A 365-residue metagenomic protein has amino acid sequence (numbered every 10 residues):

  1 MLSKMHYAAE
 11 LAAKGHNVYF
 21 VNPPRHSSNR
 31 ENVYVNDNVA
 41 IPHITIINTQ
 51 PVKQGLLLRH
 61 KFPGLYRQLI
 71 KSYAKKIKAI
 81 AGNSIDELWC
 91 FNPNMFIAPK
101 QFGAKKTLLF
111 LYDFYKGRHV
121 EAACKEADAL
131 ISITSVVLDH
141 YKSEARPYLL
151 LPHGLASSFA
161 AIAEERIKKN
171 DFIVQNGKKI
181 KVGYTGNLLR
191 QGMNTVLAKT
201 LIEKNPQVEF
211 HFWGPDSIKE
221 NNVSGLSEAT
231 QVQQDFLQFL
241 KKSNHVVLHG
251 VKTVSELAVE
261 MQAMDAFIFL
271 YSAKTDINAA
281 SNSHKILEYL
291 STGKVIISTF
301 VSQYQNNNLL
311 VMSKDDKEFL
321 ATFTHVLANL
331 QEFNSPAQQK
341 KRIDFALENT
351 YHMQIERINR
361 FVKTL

Functional and structural regions predicted by a protein language model:
M1-V33, I202-E209: N-terminal subdomain of nucleotide-sugar transferases
L2, S255-E260, F267-L290, I297-N308: Nucleotide-sugar-dependent
R118-A122, L155-V174, K178: Acidic anion/phosphate-binding donor-loop and adjacent secondary structure in glycosyltransferase catalytic cores
V136, H153-G154: Carbohydrate-associated surface elements
I167, E332-T364: A charged, aromatic-enriched C-terminal amphipathic alpha-helix characteristic of glycosyltransferases across folds
I173-M193, K199-I202, F210-W213, L347: Conserved donor-binding/catalytic core segment of Leloir-type glycosyltransferases
G214, V223-A258: Nucleotide-activated donor-binding/catalytic signature segment of Leloir-type glycosyltransferases, i.e., the conserved
Q305-V326: Change "using UDP/GDP/dTDP sugars" to "using nucleotide sugars
